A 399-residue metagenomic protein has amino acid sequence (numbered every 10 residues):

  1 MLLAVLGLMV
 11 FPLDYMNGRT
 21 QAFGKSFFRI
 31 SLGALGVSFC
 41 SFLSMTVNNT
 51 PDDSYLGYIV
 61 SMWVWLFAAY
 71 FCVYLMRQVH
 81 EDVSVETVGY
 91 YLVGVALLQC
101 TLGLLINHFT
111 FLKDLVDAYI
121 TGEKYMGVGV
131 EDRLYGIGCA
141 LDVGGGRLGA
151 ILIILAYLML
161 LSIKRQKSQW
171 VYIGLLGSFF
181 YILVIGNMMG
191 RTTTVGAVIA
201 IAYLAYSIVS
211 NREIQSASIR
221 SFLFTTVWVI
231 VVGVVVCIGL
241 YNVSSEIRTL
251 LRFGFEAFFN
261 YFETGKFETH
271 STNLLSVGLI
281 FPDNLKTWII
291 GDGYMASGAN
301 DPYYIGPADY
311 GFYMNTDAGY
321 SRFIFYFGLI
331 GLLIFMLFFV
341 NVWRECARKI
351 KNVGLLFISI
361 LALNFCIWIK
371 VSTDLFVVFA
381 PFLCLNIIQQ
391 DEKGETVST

Functional and structural regions predicted by a protein language model:
M1-L43, V83, Y90, S162-Y172 (+4 more regions): Transmembrane signal-anchor hairpin modules in multi-pass inner-membrane enzymes, especially those that act on
L8-M9, L155-L158, V198-L204, L355-F365 (+1 more regions): Transmembrane alpha-helices of multi-pass inner-membrane enzymes
I30-F39, P51-R77, T87-A96: Aromatic-anchored transmembrane helix interface
T87-V116, C139-M189, T194-S207: Alpha-helical transmembrane segments of multi-pass inner-membrane proteins
T101, N107-H108, A205-Y261, F281-D283: A membrane-periplasm/extracellular boundary helix in multi-pass inner-membrane enzymes that assemble envelope glycans
V116-G122, F259-F327: Long extracytoplasmic/lumenal interhelical loops at the membrane interface of multi-pass membrane proteins
Y135, C139-A140, P307-W343: A conserved mid-to-late transmembrane alpha helix and its immediate loop/hinge that forms the functional core
Q169, F323-F365: Hydrophobic transmembrane alpha-helices and their immediate junctions
